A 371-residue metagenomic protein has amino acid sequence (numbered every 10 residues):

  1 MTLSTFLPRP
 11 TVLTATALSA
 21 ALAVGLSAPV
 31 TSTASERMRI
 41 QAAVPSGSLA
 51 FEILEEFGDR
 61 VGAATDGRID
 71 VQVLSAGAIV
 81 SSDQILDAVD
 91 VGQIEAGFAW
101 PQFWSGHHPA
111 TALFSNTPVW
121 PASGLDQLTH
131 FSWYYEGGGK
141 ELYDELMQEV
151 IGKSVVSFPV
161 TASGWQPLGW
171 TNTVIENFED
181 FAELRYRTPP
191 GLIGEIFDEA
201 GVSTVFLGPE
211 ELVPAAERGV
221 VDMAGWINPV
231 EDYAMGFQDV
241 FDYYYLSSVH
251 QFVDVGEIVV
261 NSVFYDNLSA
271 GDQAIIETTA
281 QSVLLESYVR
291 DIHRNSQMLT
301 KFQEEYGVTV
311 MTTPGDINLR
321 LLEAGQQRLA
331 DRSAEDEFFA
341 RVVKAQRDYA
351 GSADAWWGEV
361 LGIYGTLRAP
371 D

Functional and structural regions predicted by a protein language model:
M1-R9: N-terminal secretory signal peptides that target proteins for export/translocation
P10-V12, T31, G47: Intrinsically disordered, low-complexity segments enriched in proline/serine/threonine
T14-S27: Bacterial N-terminal signal peptides
L26-A34: Signal peptide processing junction and immediate N-terminal pro/mature segment of secreted/exported proteins
T33-H130, V150-D371: N-terminal secretory/targeting leader peptides
G138-G152: Hinge/lid segment of periplasmic solute-binding proteins
